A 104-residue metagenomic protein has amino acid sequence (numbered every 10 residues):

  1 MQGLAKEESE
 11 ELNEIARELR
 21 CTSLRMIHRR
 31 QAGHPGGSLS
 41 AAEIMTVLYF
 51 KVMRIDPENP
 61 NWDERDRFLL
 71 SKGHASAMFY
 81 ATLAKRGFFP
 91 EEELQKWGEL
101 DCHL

Functional and structural regions predicted by a protein language model:
M1-L19: N-terminal hydrophobic or amphipathic helices/low-complexity stretches enriched in small/hydrophobic/Pro/Gly
L4, E8, I27-R29, P60: Short amphipathic alpha-helical segments at helix-loop
A16-A32: N-terminal capping segment at the start of a domain
M26, L39-L104: Cofactor-binding active-site loop characterized by glycine-rich and histidine/acidic residues
A32-L39: Structural motif
